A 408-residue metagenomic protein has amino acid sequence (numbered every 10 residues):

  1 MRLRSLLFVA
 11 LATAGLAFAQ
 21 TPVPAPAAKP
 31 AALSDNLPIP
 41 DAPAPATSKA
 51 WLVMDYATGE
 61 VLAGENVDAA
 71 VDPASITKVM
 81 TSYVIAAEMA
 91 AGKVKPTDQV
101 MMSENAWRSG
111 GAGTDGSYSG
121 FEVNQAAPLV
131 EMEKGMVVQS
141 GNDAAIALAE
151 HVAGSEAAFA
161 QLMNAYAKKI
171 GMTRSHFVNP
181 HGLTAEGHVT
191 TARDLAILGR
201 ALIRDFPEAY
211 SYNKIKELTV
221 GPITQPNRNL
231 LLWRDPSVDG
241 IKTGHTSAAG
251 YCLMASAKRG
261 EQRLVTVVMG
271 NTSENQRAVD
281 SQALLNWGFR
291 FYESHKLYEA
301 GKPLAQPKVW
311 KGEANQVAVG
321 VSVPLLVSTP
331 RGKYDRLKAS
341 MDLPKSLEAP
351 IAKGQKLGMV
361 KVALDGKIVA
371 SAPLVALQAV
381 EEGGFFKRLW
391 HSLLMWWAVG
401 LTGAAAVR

Functional and structural regions predicted by a protein language model:
M1-S5, A404-V407: Short, low-complexity, intrinsically disordered N-terminal peptides in bacterial proteins
L3-F18: Gram-negative bacterial Sec-dependent N-terminal signal peptides
L3-S5, V79, R259: Hydrophobic alpha-helical segments, especially transmembrane helices and their immediate juxtamembrane helical caps
A10, A42-A44, G64, A257 (+2 more regions): Sterically constrained small-residue positions within well-ordered secondary structures of folded domains
A10, Q20-P30, V321-D335: Short, compositionally biased leader-like segments
A19-P45, E382, F386-L389, L393 (+1 more regions): Compositionally biased, proline/threonine/alanine/serine-rich low-complexity intrinsically disordered stretches
Q20-R193, R200-F206, L218-G221: Active-site-adjacent loops and short helices of periplasmic peptidoglycan-processing enzymes
M172-H176, T184-R408: Domain-terminus/edge residues, biased toward the C-terminal soluble/receptor-binding domains of extracytoplasmic
